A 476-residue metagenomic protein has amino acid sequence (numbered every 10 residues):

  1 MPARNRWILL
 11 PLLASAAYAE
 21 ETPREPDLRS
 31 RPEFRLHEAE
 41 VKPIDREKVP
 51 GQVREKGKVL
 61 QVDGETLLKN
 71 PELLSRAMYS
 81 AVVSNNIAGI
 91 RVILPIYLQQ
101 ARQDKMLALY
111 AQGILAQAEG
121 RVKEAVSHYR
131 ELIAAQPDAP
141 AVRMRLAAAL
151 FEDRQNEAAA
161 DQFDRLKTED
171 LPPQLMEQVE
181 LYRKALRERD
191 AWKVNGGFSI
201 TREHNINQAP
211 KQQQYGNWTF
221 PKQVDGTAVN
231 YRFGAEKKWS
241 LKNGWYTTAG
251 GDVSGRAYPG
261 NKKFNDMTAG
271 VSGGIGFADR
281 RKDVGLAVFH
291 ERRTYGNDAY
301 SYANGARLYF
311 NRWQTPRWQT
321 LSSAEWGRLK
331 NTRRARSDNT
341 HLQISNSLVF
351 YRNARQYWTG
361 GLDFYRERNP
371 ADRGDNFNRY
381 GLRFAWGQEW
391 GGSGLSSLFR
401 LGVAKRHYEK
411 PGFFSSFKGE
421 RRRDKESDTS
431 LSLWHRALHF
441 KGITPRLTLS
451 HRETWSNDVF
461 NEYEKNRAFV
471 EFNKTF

Functional and structural regions predicted by a protein language model:
M1-E21: Gram-negative bacterial Sec-dependent N-terminal signal peptides
E20-V62, N70-P71, M78-L98, Y110-F476: Gram-negative and organellar
M106: Membrane-embedded glycan transfer/ligation machinery that uses polyprenyl lipid-linked sugar donors/oligosaccharides
